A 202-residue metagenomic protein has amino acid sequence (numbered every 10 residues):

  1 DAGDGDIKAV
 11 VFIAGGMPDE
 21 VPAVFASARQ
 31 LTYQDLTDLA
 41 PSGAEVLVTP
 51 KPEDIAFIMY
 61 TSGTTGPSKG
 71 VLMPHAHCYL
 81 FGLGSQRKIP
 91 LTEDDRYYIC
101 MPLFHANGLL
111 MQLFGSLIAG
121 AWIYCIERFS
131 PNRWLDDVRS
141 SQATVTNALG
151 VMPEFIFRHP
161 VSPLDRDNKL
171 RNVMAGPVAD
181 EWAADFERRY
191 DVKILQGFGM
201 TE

Functional and structural regions predicted by a protein language model:
D1-A2, K69-L72, I99-C100, A121-R128 (+1 more regions): Short beta-strand->loop structural element characteristic of the AMP-binding/adenylate-forming
D1-D38, V161-S162: Structural core segment of the AMP-binding/adenylate-forming
A28-Q34, D38-Y60, P67, K88-R96: Conserved pre-ATP/AMP-binding loop-to-beta segment of ANL
A28-Y33, I118, L135, S140-A148 (+1 more regions): Gly/Ser/Thr-rich phosphate-binding loop
Q34, E53, H75-A76, D95 (+2 more regions): Structural detector for helix-capping/boundary residues
I55, T61-T64, Y97, L103 (+4 more regions): Conserved S/T- and glycine-rich ATP-binding loop of Class I adenylate-forming
A56-L80: Conserved AMP-binding A3 loop
Y79-R96, F104-V145, P153-F155, H159-P160 (+1 more regions): Conserved AMP-binding/adenylation subdomain of ANL enzymes
